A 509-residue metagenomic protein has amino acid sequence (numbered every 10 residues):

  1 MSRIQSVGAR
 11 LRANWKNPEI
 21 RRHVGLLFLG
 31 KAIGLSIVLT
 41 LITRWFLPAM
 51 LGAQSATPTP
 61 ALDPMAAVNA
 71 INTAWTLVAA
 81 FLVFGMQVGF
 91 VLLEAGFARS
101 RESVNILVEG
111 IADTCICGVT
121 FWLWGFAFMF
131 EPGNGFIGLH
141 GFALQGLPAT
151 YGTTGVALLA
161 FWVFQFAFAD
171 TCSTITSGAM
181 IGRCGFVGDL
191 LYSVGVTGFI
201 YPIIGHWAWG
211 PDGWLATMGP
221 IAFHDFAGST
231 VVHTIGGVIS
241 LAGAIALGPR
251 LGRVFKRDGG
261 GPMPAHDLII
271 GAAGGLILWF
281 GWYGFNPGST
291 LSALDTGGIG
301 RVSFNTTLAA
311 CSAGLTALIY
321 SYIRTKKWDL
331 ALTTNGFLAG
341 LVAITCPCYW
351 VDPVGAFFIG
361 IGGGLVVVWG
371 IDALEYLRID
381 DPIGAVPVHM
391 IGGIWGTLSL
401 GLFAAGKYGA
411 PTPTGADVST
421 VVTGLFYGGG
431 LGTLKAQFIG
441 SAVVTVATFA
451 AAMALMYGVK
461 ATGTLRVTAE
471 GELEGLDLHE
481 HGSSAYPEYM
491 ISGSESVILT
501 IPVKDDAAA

Functional and structural regions predicted by a protein language model:
M1-G8: Short, charged cytosolic
A9-V24, R253-H266: Cytosolic juxtamembrane amphipathic/interface segments immediately preceding and feeding into a transmembrane helix
W45-A49: Short, composition-biased linear "edge" segments at structural boundaries
Q54-A509: Glycine- and aromatic-enriched membrane alpha-helices
